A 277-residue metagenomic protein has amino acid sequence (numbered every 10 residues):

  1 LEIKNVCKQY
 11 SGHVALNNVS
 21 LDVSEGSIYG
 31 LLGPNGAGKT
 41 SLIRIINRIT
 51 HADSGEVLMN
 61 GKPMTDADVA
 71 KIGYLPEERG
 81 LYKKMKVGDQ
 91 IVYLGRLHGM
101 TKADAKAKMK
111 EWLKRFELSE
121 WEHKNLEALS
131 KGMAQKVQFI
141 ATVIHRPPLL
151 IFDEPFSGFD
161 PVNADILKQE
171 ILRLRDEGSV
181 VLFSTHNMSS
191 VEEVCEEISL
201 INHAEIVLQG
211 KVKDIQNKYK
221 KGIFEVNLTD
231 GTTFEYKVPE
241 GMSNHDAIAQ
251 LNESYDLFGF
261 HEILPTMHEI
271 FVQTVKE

Functional and structural regions predicted by a protein language model:
L1-V6: Conserved N-terminal strand/loop that marks the beginning of ABC ATPase nucleotide-binding domains
C7, T65, G88, M188 (+3 more regions): Alpha-helix N-cap/helix-start and coil->helix boundary motif
K8-F183, M188-E196, L200-N202, L208: ABC transporter nucleotide-binding domains
V207-I215: Charged, amphipathic alpha-helical segments
D214-E277: Short, charged/small-residue-rich alpha-helical element at the C-terminal edge of ABC transporter nucleotide-binding
